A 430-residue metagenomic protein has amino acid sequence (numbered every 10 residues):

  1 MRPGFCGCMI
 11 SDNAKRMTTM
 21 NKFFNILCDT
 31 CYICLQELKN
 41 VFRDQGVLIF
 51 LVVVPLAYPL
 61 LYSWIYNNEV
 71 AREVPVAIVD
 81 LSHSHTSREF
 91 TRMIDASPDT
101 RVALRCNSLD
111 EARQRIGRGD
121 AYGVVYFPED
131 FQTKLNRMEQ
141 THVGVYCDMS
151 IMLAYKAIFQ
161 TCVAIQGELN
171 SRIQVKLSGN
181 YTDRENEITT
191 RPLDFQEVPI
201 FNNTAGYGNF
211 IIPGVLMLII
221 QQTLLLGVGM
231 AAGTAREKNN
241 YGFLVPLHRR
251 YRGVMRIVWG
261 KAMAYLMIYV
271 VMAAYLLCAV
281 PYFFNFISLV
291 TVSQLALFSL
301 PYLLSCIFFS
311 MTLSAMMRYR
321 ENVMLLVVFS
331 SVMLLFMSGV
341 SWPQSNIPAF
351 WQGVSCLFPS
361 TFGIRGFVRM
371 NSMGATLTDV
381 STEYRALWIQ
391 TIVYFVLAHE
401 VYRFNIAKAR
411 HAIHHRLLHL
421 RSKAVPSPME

Functional and structural regions predicted by a protein language model:
P3-N209, D379, F404, R410-E430: Extracytoplasmic/periplasmic domains immediately adjacent to an N-terminal transmembrane anchor in multi-pass membrane
L27, C31-L35, N209, R250-M263 (+5 more regions): Alpha-helical membrane-protein architecture signal
F42, Y251, M316-M317: Helix-loop interface residues and adjacent transmembrane-helix termini in multi-pass membrane transporters, primarily
Q45-G46, M255, E321: Residues that define the loop-to-transmembrane-helix transition and helix capping in multi-pass membrane transporters
F50-L51, P213, W259-G260, V323-L326: Hydrophobic core positions of alpha-helical segments in small-molecule transporters and transporter systems
A57-L60, V198-V280: Hydrophobic alpha-helical transmembrane segments of multi-pass membrane transport proteins
L61-Y62, H83, L104, Q114 (+3 more regions): Membrane-spanning alpha-helical segments of multipass transporters and channels
R72, G227-A231, A235, T312 (+2 more regions): Membrane-spanning helices that line or support transport/gating and their immediate boundary helices in channels
